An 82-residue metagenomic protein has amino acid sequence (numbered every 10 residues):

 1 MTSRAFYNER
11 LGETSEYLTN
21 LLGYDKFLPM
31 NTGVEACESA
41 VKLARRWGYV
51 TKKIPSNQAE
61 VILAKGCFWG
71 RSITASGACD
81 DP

Functional and structural regions predicted by a protein language model:
M1-G12: A glycine-/small-polar-enriched, mobile loop at the entrance of the PLP active site in fold-type I
E13-P82: PLP-dependent aspartate aminotransferase-fold enzymes
